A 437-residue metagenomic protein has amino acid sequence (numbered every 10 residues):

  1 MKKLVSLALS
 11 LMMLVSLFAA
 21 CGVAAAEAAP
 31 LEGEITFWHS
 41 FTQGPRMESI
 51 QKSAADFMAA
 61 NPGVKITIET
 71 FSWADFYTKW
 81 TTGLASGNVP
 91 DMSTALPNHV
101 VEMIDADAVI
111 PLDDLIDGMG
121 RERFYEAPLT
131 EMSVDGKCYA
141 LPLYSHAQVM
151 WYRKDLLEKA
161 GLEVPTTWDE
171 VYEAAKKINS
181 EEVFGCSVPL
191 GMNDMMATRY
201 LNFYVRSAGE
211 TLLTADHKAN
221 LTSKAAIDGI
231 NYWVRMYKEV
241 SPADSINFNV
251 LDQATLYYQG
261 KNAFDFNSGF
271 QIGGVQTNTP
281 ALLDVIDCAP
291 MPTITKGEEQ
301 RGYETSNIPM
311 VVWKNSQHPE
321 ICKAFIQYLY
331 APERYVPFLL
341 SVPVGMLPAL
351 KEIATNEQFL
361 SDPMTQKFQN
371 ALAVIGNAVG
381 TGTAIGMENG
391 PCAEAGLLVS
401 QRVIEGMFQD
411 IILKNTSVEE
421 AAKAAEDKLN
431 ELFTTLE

Functional and structural regions predicted by a protein language model:
M1-T36, A59, D117, D362 (+2 more regions): Short, low-complexity disordered leader/linker segments with a strong preference for bacterial N-terminal type II
A28, L96-V149, E163, Y172 (+5 more regions): Hinge/lid segment of periplasmic solute-binding proteins
P30-T42, V64-E69, D91-M92, C186: Short, well-ordered beta-strand elements
D56-F124, E131-S133, D155-T166, L256 (+2 more regions): Extracytoplasmic "Venus flytrap"/periplasmic binding protein-like
K65, E158, P363-Q366, G376-E437: Conserved C-terminal helix/tail region of periplasmic/extracytoplasmic solute-binding proteins
V100-A108, A127-V164, P189-D216, V234 (+3 more regions): Periplasmic solute-binding protein
A175-K177, D216-I246, D287, M291-I294: Glycine-centered hinge/linker elements that transmit conformational signals in sensory and ligand-binding systems
F270-L282, T295-R402: C-terminal lobe and pocket-closing loops of periplasmic/extracytoplasmic Venus-flytrap solute-binding proteins
